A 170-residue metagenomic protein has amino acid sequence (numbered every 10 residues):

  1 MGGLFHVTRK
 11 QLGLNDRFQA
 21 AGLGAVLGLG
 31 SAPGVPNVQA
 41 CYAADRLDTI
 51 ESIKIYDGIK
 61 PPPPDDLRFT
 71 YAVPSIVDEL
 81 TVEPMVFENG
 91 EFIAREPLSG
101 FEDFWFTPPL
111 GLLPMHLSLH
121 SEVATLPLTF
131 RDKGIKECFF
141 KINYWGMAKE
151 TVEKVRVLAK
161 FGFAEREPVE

Functional and structural regions predicted by a protein language model:
G2-A25: Rossmann-fold NAD(P)-binding glycine/threonine-rich loop
G2-G3, A25-L27, I55, F140: General beta-strand structural signal in soluble alpha/beta enzymes
G3-L4, G28-A32, M115: Glycine- and other small-residue-rich loops at beta-strand/loop junctions that grip anionic moieties
H6-Q11, A32-P36, Y56-P63: Short gly/pro/ser/thr-enriched loop/turn and capping motifs at secondary-structure boundaries
S31, V35-T49: Active-site-proximal alpha-helical scaffold in enzymes
R46-E170: C-terminal catalytic/substrate-binding lobe primarily of soluble NAD(P)-dependent oxidoreductases
